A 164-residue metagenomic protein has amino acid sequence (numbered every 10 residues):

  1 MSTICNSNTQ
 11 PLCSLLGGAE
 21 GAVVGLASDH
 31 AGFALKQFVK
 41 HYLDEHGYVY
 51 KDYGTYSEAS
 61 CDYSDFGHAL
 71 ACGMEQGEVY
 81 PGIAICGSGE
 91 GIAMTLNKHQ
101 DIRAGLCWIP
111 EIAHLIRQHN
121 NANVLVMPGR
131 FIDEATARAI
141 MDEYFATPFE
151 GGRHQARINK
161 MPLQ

Functional and structural regions predicted by a protein language model:
M1-V23, E45-H46: SAM-dependent methyltransferases
L12-A19, G25-A27, A31-G32, P110-Q164: C-terminal binding/interaction regions
V23-V24, V79-G82, D101-R103: Short active-site oxyanion
G25-E45: Glycine-rich phosphate/diphosphate-binding loop of Rossmann-like nucleotide-binding domains
K36, G67, G89, A93 (+3 more regions): A general structural signal for well-ordered alpha-helical segments in protein cores
V49-S60: A short beta-strand-loop structural module common to alpha/beta enzyme folds
F66-A84: Short, structured active-site "lid" loops
A84-R130: Mid-chain, well-packed structural core segment of small domains
